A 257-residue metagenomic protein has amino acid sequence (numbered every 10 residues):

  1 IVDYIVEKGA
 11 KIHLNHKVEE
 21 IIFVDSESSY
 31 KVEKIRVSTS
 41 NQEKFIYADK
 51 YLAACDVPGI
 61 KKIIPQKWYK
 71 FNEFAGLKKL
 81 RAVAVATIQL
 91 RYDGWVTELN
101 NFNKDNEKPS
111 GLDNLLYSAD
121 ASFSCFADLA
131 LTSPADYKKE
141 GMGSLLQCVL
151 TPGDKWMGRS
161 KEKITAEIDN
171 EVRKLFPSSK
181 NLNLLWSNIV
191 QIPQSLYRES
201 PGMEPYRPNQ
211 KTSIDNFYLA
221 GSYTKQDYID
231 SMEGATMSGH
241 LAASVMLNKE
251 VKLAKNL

Functional and structural regions predicted by a protein language model:
V2-V6, H13-N15, M157-I164: Short beta-strand to alpha-helix junction loop
V6-I12, V24, E98, K174-W186 (+1 more regions): Surface-exposed helix-capping loop/turn segments at secondary-structure junctions
K11-H13, E19, I46, L185-N188 (+1 more regions): General small-molecule cofactor/ligand-binding pocket signal
L14-L146, T151-G158, E171, L175-F176: Mid-domain catalytic core of redox enzymes that form a hydrophobic substrate pocket/lid adjacent to a catalytic redox
S133-E140, I192-L219, Y223-Q226: FAD-binding beta-loop-beta segment adjacent to the flavin cofactor pocket
S144-R198: FAD-dependent oxidoreductase catalytic-site/capping-region signature
T224-M246, E250: A conserved FAD-binding loop/helix module that cradles the flavin
